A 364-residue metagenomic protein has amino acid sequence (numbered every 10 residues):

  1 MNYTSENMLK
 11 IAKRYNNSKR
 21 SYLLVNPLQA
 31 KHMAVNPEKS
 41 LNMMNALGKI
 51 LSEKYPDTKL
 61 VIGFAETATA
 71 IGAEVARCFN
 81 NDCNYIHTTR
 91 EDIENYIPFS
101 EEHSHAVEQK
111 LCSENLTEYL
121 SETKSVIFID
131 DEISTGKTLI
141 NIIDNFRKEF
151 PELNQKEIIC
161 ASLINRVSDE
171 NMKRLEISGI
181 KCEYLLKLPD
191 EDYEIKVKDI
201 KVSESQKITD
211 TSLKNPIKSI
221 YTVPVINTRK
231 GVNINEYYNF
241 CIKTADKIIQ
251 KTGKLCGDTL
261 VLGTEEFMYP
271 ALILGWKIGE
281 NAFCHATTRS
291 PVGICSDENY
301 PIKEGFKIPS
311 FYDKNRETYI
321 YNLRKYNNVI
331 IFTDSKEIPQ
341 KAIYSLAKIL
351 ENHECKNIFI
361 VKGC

Functional and structural regions predicted by a protein language model:
M1-C364: PRPP-associated nucleotide enzymes
